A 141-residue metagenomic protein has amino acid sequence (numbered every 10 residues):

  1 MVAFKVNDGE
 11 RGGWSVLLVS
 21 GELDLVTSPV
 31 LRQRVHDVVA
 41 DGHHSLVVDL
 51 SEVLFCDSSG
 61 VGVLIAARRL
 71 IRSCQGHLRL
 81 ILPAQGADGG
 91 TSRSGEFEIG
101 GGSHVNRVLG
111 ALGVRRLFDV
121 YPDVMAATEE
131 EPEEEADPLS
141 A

Functional and structural regions predicted by a protein language model:
M1-L54, A66-A141: STAS-like cytosolic regulatory interaction modules
S59-G60: Helical "lid/switch" subdomain of P-loop NTPase nucleotide-binding domains
